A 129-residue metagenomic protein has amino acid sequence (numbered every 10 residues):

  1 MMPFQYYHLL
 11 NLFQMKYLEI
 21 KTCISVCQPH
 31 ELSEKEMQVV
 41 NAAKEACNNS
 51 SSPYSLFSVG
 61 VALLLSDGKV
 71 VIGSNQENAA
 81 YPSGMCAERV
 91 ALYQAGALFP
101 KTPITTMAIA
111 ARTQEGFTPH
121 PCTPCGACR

Functional and structural regions predicted by a protein language model:
M1-M2: Methionine residue identity
Y6-N11: Intrinsic-disorder-associated, low-complexity terminal segments enriched in Asp/Asn/His/Tyr and depleted of Lys/Arg
L12-N41: Short, compositionally biased leader-like segments
N41-N48: Short Pro/Gly-enriched beta-strand edge/turn motifs at strand-loop
S52-Y54: Charged, well-structured alpha/beta interaction segments
L56-L65: Short beta-strand scaffold segments in enzyme catalytic cores
I72-R129: Zn2+-dependent cytidine deaminase-like catalytic core
